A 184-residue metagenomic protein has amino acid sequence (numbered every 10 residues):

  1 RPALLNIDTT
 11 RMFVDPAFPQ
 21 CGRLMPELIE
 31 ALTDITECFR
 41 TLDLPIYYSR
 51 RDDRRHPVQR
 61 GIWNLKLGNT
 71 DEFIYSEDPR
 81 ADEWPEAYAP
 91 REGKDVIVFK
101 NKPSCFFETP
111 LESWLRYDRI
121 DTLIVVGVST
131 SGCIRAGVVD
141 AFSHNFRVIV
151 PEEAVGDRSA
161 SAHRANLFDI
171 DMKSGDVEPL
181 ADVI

Functional and structural regions predicted by a protein language model:
R1-A3, E37-L42, L67-I184: Active-site-adjacent betaalpha module
R1-E92: Active-site acidic carboxylates
